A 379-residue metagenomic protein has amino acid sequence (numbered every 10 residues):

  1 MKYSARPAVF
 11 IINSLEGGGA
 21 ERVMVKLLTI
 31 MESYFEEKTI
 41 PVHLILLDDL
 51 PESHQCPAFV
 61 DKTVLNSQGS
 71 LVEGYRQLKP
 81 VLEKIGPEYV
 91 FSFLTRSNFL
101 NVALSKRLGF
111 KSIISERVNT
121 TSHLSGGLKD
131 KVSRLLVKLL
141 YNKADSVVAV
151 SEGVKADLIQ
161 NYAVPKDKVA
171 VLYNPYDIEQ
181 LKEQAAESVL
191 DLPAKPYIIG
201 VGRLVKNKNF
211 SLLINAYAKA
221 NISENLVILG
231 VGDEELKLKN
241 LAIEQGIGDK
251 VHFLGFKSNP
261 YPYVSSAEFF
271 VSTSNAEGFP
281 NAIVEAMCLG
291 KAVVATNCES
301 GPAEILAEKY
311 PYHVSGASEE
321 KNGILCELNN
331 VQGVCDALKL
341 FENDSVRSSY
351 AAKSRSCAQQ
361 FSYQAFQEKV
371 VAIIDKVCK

Functional and structural regions predicted by a protein language model:
F10-S70, K168: N-terminal strand-loop element at the rim of the active site of nucleotide-sugar-dependent glycosyltransferases
E21-K26, P196, G200-K219, D233-N240: A conserved mid-protein helix/loop that constitutes part of the nucleotide-sugar donor-binding site
S92-L100, E116: Short His-centered aromatic/hydrophobic patch
A144-V169, Y176-I178: A short, active-site helix/loop in glycosyltransferases that binds the activated sugar's phosphate group
I243, N322, V346-Q360: A short, well-ordered alpha-helix in the C-terminal region of glycosyltransferases
F256, N275: Aromatic "clamp/platform" in nucleotide-sugar-dependent glycosyltransferases that forms part of the donor/acceptor
A292-T296, I305-A307, S315: Short hydrophobic beta-strand element within catalytic cores of glycosyltransferases and related nucleotide-activated
A307-V331, L340-S345: Conserved acidic donor-binding segment of nucleotide-sugar-dependent glycosyltransferases
